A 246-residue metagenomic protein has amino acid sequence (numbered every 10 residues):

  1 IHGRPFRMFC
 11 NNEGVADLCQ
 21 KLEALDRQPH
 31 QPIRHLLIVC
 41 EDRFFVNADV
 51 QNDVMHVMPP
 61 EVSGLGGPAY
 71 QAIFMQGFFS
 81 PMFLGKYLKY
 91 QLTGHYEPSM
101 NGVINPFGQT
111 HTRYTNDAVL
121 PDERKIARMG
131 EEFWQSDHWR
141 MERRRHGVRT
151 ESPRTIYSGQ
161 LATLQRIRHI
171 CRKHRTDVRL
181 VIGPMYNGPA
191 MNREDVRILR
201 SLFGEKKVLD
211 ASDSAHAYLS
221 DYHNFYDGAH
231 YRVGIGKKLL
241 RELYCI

Functional and structural regions predicted by a protein language model:
I1-F74: Membrane-embedded segments
M8-N11, V39-E41, V181-M185, A211-S214: Active-site-proximal beta-strand/loop segments in catalytic clefts of secreted hydrolases
N12-D17, R154-Q160, Y186-N192: Acidic-and-aromatic substrate-binding clefts and catalytic sites of carbohydrate-active enzymes
Q20-A24, L161-I167, R193-R197: Alpha-helical scaffolding within the catalytic cores of extracellular/periplasmic polymer-degrading hydrolases
H35, D177-R179: Structural motif
C40, V54-K173: Secreted/periplasmic serine-hydrolase-like ester/acetyl group-modifying domain
F44-A48, M100, N187-A190: Short catalytic/ligand-binding loop motif for oxyanion handling, primarily in non-cytosolic enzymes, centered on
A190-I246: C-terminal regions of proteins
